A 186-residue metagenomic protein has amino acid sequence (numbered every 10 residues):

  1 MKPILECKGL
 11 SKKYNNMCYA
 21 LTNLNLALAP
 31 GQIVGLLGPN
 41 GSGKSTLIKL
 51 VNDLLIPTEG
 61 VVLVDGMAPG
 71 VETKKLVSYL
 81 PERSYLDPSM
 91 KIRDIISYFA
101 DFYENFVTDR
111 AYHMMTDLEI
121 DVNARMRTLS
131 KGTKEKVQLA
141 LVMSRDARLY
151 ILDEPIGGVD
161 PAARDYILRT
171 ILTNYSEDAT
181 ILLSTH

Functional and structural regions predicted by a protein language model:
L5, Y19-L21: Conserved structural motif at the start of ABC-family nucleotide-binding domains
V34-P39: The feature captures the beta-strand-to-loop junction immediately N-terminal to the Walker
N52: Helix-to-loop junction immediately C-terminal to a conserved catalytic motif
E59-T73: Conserved ABC transporter NBD signature motif
E82-Q138: ABC-family P-loop ATPase nucleotide-binding domains
Y150-E154, V159: Catalytic Walker B motif of ABC-type/P-loop ATPase nucleotide-binding domains
R164-E177: Helical segment within the ABC ATPase nucleotide-binding domain
